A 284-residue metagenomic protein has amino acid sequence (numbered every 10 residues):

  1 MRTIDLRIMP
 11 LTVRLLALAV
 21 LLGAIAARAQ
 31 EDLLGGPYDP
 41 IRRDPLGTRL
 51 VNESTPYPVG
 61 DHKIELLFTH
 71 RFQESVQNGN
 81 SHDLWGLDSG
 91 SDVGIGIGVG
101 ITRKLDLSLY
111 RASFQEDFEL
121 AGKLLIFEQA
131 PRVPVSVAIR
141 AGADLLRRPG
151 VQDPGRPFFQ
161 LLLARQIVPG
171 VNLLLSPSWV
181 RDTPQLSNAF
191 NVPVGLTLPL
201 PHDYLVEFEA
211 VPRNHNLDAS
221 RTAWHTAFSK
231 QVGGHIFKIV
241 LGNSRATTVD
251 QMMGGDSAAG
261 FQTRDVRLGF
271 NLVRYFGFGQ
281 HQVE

Functional and structural regions predicted by a protein language model:
M1-R42, G279-E284: Cleavable N-terminal export/targeting peptides
Q30-P149, P154-F159, A164-R181, L198-L200 (+2 more regions): Transmembrane beta-barrel domains of Gram-negative outer membranes and organellar outer membranes
G122, V192-P193: Distinct, well-ordered alpha-helical segments
R156, L186-A189: A general structural motif
V180-P184, N191: Extended, charged alpha-helical interaction scaffolds
V192, L198-P201, L205: Surface-exposed extracellular loop regions of Gram-negative outer-membrane beta-barrel proteins
E207-E209: Blade-edge beta-strand/turn elements of extracellular beta-propeller and related beta-sheet repeat scaffolds
